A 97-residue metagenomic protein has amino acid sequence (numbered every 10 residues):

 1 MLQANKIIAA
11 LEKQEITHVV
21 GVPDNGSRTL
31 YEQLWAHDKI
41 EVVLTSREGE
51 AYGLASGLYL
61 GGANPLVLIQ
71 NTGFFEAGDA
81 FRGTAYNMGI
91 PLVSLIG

Functional and structural regions predicted by a protein language model:
M1-G97: Thiamine diphosphate
